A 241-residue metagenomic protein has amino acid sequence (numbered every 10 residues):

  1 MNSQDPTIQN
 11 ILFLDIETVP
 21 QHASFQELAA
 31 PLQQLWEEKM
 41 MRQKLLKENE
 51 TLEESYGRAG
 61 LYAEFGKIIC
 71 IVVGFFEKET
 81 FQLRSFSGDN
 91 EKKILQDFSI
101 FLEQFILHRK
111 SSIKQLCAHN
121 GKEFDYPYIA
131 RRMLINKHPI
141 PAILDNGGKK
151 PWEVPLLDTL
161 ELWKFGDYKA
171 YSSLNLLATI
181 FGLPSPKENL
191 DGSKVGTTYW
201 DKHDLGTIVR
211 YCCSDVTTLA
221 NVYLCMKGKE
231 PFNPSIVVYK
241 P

Functional and structural regions predicted by a protein language model:
M1-Q104: Conserved RNase H-like, two-metal-ion catalytic cores of nucleic-acid enzymes
N2-Q9, G66-D89, L95, I106-R210 (+1 more regions): Metal-dependent phosphoesterase core characteristic of DEDDh/y 3'-5' exonuclease domains
